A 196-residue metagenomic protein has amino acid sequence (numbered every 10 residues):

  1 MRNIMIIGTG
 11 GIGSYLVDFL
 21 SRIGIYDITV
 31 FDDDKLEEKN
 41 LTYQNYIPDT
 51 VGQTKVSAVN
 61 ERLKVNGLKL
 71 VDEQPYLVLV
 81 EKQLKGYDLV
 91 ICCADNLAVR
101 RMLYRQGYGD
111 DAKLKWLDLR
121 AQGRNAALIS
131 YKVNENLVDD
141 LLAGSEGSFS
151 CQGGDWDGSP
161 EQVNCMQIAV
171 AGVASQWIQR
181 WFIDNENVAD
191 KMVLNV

Functional and structural regions predicted by a protein language model:
R2-I25, T29-K35: Glycine-rich adenosine-cofactor-binding loop
S14, K39, R101: Alpha-helical elements of the RecA-like P-loop NTPase motor core of helicases
D18-R22, E61, R105, R180: Short, well-ordered alpha-helices that flank and scaffold nucleotide-derived cofactor binding pockets
I25-L68: Glycine-rich phosphate-binding loop and adjoining beta1-alpha1-beta2 segment of Rossmann-like nucleotide-binding folds
V30, D72-P75, W116, K191-V193: Conserved beta-strand scaffold positions in the cores of enzyme catalytic domains, especially in NTP/NDP-utilizing
T54-L89, A94-A98: A structured beta-alpha segment of the ubiquitous adenosine-cofactor-binding alpha/beta core
L84-L89, C93-V196: Glycine-rich phosphate/adenylate-binding loop
